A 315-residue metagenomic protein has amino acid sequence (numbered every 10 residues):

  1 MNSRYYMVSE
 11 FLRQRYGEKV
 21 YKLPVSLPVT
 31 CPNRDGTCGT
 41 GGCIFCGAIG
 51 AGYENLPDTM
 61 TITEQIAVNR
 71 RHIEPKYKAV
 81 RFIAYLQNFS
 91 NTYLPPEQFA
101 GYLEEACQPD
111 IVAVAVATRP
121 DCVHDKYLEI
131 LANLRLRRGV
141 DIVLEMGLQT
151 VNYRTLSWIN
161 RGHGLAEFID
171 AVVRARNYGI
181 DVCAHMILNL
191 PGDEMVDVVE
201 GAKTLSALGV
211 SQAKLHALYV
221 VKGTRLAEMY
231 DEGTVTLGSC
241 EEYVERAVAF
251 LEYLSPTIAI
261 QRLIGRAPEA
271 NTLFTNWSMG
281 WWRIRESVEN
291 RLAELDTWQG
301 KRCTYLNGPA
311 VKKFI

Functional and structural regions predicted by a protein language model:
M1-I83: N-terminal [4Fe-4S]-dependent radical SAM core
N2-E10, K19-Y21, Q212, V220-I315: Auxiliary Fe-S-binding modules of radical SAM enzymes
V29, N88-T92, P120-C122, L148-N152 (+3 more regions): Active-site-proximal loop/turn and secondary-structure-junction residues that shape catalytic pockets, frequently
C43, L86, V116, L131 (+5 more regions): Conserved, mostly hydrophobic/aromatic
I49-N69, I73-P96, I111-H124, V140-E167 (+1 more regions): Core AdoMet radical
I73-Y77, L103-P109, E129-D141, V173-N177 (+1 more regions): Acidic (Asp/Glu)-rich catalytic clusters
P96-E104, H124-R135, L156, V198: Distinct, well-ordered alpha-helical segments
A166-R225, E241-I264: Conserved C-terminal portion of the radical SAM core fold that forms the substrate/S-adenosylmethionine-binding
